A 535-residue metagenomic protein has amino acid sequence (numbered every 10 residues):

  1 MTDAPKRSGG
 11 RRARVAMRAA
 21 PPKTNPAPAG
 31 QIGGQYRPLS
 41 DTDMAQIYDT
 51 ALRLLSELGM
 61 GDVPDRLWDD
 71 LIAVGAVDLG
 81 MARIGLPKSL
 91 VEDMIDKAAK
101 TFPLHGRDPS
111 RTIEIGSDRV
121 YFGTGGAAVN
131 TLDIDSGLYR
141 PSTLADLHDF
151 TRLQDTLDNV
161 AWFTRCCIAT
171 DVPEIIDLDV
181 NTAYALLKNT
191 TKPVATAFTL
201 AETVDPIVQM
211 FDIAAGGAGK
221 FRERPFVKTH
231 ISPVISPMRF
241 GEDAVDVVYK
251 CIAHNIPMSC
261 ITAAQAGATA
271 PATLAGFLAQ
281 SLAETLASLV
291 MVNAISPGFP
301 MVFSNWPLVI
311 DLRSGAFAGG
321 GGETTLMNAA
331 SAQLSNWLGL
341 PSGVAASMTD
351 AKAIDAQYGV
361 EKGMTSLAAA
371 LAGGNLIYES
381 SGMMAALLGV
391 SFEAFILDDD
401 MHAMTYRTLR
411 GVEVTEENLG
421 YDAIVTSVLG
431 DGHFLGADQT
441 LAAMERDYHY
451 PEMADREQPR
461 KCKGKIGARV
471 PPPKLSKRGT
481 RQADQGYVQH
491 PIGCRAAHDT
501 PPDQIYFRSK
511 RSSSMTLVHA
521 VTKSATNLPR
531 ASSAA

Functional and structural regions predicted by a protein language model:
T2-A27, R37-Y48, L58, V63-D69 (+1 more regions): Catalytic-core signal marking the mid-to-C-terminal active-site face
T2-I134, T500-P501: N-terminal leader/transition segments
T42, Q46, D62, R66 (+12 more regions): Conserved active-site and cofactor/substrate-binding residues in soluble primary-metabolism enzymes
G61-W68, G80-M81, A161, A197 (+8 more regions): Flexible, glycine/charged-enriched surface loops at secondary-structure junctions
M81-I261, A266-P271, A275: Catalytic alpha/beta active-site cores
I231-D398: Glycine-rich anion/phosphate-binding loop at the beta-strand->alpha-helix junction
R508-T516, T522-A535: Low-acidity, Ser/Thr- and Arg-rich intrinsically disordered low-complexity segments
